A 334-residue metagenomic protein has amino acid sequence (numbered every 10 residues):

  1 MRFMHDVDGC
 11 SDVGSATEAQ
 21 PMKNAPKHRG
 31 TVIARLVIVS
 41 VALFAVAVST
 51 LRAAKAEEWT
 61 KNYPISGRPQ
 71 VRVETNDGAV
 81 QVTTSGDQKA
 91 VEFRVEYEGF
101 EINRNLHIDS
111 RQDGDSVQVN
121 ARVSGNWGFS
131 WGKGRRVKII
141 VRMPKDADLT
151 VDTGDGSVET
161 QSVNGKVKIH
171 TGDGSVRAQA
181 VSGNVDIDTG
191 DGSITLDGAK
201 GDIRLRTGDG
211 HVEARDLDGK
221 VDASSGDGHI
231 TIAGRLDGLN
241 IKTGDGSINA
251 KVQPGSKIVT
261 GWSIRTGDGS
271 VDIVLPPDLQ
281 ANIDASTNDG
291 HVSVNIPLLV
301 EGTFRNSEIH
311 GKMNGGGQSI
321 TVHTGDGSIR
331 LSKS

Functional and structural regions predicted by a protein language model:
R2-S334: Intrinsically disordered, low-complexity terminal regions
